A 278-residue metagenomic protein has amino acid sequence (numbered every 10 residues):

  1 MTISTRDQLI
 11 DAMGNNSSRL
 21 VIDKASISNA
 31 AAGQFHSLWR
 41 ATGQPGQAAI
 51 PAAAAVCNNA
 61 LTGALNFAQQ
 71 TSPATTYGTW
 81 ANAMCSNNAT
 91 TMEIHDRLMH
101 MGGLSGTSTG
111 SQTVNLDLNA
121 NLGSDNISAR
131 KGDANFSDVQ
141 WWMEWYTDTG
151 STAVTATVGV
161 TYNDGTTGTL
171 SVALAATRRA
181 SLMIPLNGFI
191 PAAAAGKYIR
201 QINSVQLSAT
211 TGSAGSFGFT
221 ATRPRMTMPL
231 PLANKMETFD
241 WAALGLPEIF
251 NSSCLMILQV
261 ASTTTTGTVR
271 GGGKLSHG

Functional and structural regions predicted by a protein language model:
M1-G278: Polar, enzyme-active/binding microenvironments
